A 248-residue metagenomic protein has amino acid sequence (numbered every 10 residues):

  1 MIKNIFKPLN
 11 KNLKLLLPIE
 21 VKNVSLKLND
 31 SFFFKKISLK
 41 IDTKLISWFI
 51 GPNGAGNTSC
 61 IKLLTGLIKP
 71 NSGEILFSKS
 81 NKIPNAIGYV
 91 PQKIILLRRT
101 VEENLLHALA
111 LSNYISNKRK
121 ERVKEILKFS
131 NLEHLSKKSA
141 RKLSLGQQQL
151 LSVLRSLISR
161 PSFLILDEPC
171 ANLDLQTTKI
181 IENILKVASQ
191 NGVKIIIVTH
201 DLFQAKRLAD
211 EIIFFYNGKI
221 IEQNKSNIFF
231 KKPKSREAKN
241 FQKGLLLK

Functional and structural regions predicted by a protein language model:
I50-P52: The feature captures the beta-strand-to-loop junction immediately N-terminal to the Walker
T65: Helix-to-loop junction immediately C-terminal to a conserved catalytic motif
K118-L135: Conserved ABC ATPase "signature" region
S139-L143: Conserved ABC ATPase signature
L164-D167: Catalytic Walker B motif of ABC-type/P-loop ATPase nucleotide-binding domains
T199-H200: H-loop/switch region of ABC-family ATPase nucleotide-binding domains
A205-R207: A short, surface-exposed alpha-helical micro-motif characterized by mixed small hydrophobic and charged/polar residues
